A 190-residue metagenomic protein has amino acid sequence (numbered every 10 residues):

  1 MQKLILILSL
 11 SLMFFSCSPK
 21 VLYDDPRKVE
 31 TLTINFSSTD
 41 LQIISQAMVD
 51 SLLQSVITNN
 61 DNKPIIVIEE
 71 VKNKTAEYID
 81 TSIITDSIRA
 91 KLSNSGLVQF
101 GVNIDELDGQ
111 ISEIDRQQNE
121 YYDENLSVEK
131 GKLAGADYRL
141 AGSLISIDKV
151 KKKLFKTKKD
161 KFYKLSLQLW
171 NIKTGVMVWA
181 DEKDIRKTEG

Functional and structural regions predicted by a protein language model:
Q2-L8: Sec-dependent signal peptide recognition, specifically the positively charged N-region followed immediately by
S11-N35, G190: Bacterial Sec signal peptide processing site at the extreme N-terminus
S18-V21, D137-E189: Amphipathic beta-strand/beta-sheet edge segments enriched in Tyr/Trp
L22-R27, I114-Q118, K153-K156: Glycine- and small hydrophobic-rich membrane-insertion segments that are intrinsically disordered in solution
L32-N60: N-terminal secretory signal peptides
N35-I43, Y78-I83, Y121, D160: Soluble non-cytosolic domains of exported or imported proteins
A47-M48, L52, I66-E70, Y121-K152: A short, hydrophobic beta-strand-centered structural micro-motif
S51-Y122, K132, I172, V176-W179: N-terminal segment of the mature soluble domain
